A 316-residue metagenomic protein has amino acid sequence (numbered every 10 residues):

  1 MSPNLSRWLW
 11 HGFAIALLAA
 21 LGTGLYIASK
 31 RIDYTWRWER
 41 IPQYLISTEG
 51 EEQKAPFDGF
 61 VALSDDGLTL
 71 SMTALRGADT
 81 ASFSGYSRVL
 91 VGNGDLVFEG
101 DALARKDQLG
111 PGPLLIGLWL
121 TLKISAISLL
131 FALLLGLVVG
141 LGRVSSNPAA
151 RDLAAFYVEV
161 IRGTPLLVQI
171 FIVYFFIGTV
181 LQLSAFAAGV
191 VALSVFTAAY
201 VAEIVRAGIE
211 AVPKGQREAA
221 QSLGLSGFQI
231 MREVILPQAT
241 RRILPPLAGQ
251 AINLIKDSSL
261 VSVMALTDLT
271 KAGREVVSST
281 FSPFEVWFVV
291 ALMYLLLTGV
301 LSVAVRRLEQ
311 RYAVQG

Functional and structural regions predicted by a protein language model:
M1-Y86, L90-G94, F98-G316: Transmembrane alpha-helices and adjacent helix-loop boundaries
